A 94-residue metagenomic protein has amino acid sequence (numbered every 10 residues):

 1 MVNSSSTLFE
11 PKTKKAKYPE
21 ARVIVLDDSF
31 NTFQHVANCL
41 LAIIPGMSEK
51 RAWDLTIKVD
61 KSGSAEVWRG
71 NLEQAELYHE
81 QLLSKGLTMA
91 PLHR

Functional and structural regions predicted by a protein language model:
M1-R94: Terminal domain-initiation and capping elements
